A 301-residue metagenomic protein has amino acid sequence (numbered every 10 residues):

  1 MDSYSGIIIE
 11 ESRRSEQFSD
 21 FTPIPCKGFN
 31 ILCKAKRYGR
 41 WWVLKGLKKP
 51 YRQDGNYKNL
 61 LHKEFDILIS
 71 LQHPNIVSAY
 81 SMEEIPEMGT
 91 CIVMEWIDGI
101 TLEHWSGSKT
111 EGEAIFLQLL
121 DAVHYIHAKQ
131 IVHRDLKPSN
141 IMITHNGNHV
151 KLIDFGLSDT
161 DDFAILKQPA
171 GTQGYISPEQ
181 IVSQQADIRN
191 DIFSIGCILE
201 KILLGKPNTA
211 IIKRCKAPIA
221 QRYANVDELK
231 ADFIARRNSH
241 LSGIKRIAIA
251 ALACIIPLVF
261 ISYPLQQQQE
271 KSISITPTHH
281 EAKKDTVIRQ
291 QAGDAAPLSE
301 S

Functional and structural regions predicted by a protein language model:
Y51-S70: AlphaC helix of the eukaryotic protein kinase fold
S78-T90: Short beta-strand micro-motifs within the conserved protein kinase catalytic domain, predominantly in the N-lobe
E87-I100: Conserved short submotifs of the Hanks-type protein kinase catalytic core that shape the nucleotide-binding pocket
I115-F116: Activation segment signature within eukaryotic-like protein kinase domains
H127-I143: Catalytic-loop of the protein kinase fold
L166-E179: Conserved activation segment of eukaryotic-like protein kinases, specifically the C-terminal portion of the activation
K216-V226: A conserved short helix/loop substructure at the end of the activation segment of eukaryotic-like protein kinase domains
